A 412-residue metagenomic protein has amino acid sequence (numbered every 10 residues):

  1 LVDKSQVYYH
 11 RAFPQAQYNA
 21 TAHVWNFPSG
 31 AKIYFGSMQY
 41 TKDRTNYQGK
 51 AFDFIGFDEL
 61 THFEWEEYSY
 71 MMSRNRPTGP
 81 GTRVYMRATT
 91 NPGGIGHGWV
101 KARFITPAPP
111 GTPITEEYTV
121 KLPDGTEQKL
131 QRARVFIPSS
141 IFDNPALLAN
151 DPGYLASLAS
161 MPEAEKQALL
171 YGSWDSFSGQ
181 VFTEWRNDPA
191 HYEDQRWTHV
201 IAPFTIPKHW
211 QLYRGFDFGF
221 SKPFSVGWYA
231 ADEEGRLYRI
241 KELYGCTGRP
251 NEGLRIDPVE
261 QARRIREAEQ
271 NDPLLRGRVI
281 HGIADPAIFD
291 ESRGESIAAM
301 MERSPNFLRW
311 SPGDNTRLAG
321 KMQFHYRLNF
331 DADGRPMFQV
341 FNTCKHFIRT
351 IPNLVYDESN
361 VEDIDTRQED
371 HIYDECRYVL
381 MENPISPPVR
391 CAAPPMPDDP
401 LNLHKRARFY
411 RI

Functional and structural regions predicted by a protein language model:
V2-D53: Inter-Walker segment of RecA-like/P-loop motor cores
P28-S29, A230-G235: Short acidic-glycine loop/turn motifs at beta-strand connectors
D58-E59: Walker B catalytic acidic pair
H62-N144: ASCE P-loop NTPase helicase motor core
D143-F216: ATPase catalytic-site recognition across NTP-hydrolyzing enzymes
P207-A231: Gly/Thr-rich phosphate-binding beta-strand-loop-beta motif of the actin/hexokinase/Hsp70
G227, G235-Q368, P384-C391, P395-I412: Mg2+-dependent endonuclease catalytic cores in nucleic-acid-processing enzymes, primarily RNase H-like
